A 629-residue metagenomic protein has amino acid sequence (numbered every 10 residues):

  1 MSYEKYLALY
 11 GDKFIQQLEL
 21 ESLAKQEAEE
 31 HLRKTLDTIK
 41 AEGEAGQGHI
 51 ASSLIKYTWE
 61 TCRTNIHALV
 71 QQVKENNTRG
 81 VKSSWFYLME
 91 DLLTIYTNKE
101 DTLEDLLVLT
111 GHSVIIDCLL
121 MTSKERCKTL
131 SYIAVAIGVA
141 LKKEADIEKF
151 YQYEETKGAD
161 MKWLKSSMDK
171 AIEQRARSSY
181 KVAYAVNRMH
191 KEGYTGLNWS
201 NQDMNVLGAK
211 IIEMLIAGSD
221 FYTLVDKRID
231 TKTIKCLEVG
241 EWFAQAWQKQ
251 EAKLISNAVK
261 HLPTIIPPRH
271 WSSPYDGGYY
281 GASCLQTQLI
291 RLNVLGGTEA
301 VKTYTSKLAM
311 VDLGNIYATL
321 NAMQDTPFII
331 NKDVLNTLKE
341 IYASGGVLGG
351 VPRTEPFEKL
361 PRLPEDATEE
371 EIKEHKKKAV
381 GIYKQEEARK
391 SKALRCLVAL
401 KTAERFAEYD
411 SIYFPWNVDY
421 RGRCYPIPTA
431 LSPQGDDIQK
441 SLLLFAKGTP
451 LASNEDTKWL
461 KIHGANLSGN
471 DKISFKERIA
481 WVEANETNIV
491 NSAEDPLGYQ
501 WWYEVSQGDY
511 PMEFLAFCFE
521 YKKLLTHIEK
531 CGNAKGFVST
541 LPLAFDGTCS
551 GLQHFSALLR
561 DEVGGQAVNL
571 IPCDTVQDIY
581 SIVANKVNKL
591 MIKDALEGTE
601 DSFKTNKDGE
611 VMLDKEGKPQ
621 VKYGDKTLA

Functional and structural regions predicted by a protein language model:
M1-L628: Non-catalytic nucleic-acid-binding interfaces of large nucleic-acid enzymes and RNP effectors
